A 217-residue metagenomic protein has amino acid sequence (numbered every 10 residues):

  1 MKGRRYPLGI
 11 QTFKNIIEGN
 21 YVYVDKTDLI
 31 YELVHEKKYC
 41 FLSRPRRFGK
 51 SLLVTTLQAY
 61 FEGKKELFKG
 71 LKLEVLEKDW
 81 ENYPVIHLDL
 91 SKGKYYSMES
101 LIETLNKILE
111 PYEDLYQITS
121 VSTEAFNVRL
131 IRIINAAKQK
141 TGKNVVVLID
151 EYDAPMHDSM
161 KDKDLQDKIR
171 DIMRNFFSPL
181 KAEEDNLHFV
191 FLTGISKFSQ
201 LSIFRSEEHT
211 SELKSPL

Functional and structural regions predicted by a protein language model:
K2-Y31: N-terminal pre-Walker A segment at the start of P-loop NTPase domains
G9, D25, A59, K64-D114: P-loop NTPase motor core
K38-A59: Walker A/P-loop nucleotide-binding motif
S100, I118-N135: Short glycine-rich substrate-engagement loop in P-loop NTPases that contacts/grips substrate
I133-K138, D167-H188: Substrate-engagement module of ASCE P-loop NTPases
T141-Q166: Conserved P-loop NTPase "ATPase switch" module shared by AAA+ and STAND
V146-D150, D171-N175, H188-I195: Structural recognition of the conserved hydrophobic beta-strand(s) that form the central parallel beta-sheet of P-loop
E208-L217: Single conserved hydrophobic/aromatic residue that forms the stacking wall/gate of nucleotide- or nucleobase-binding
